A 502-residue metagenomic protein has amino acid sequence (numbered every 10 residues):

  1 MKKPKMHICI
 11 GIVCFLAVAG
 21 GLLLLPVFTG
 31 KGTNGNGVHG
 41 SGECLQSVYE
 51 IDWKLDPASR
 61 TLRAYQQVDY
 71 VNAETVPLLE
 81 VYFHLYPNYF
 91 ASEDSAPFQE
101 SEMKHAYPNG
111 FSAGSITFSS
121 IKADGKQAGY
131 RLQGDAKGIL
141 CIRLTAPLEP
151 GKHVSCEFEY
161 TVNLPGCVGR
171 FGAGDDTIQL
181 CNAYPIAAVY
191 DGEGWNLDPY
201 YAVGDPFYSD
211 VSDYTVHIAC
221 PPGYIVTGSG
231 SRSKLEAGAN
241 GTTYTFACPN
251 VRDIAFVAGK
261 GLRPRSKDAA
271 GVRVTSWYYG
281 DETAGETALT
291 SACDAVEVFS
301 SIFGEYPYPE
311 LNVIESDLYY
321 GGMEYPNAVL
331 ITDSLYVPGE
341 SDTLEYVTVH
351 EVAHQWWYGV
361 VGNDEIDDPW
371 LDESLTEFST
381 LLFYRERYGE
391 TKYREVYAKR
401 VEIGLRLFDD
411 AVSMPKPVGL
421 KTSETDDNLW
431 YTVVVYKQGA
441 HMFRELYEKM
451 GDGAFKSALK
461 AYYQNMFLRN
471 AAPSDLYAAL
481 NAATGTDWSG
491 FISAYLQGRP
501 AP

Functional and structural regions predicted by a protein language model:
H7-R63: N-terminal, polar/Ser/Thr-rich
R63, V68-Y89, E93-D94: Ligand-binding face of N-terminal immunoglobulin V-set domains in extracellular IgSF glycoproteins
Y82-K126, A219, G223: Solvent-exposed beta-hairpin/edge-strand motifs
H105-S119, C156-V257: Extended, low-hydrophobicity, Ser/Thr/Pro/Gly-biased non-transmembrane segments
D205-V349: Hydrophobic helix-coil surface modules that form long, contiguous segments used for peptide/substrate interaction
C293, L330-K399: Zinc-dependent metallopeptidase catalytic helix centered on the HExxH motif and its immediate flanking segment
E373, E377-H441, E448-K449, M466 (+1 more regions): Acidic/His/Gly-enriched intrinsically disordered linker/tail segments that often contain short helix/coil "MoRF-like"
T391-K392, T432-P502: Amphipathic alpha-helical substructures
